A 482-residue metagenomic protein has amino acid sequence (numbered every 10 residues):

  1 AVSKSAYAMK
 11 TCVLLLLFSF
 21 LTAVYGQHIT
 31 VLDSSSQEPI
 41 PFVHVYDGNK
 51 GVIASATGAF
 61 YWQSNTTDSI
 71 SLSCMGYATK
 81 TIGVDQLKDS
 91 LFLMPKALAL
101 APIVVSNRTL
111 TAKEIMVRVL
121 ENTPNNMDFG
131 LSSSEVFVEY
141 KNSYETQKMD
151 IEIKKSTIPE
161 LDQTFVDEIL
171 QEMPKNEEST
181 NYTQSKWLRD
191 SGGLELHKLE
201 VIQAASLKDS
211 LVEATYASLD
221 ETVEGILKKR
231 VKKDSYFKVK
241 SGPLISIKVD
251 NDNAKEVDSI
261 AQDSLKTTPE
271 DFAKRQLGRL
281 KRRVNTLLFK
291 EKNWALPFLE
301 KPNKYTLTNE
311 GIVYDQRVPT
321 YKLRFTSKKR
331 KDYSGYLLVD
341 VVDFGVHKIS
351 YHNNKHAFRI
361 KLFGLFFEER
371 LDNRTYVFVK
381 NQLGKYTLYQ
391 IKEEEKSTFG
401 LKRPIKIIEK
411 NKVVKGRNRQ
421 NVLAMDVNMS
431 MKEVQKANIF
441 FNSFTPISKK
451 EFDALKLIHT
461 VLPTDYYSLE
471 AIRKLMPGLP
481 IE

Functional and structural regions predicted by a protein language model:
A1-T30, E482: Bacterial Sec-dependent N-terminal signal peptides
Q27-S35, G58, L91, I103: A short, amphipathic beta-strand motif
S35-N49: Short, ordered, surface-exposed loop/turn motifs in non-cytosolic proteins
V43-D47, I70, V105: Hydrophobic beta-strand segments
D47, S71-I82: A short, solvent-exposed loop/turn motif at the edges and junctions of modular extracellular/periplasmic domains
K50-A59: Short, acidic Ser/Thr/Gly-rich low-complexity loop/linker segments typical of extracellular and cell-surface proteins
Y61-D68: Short Pro-Gly-centered beta-turn/loop motif in secreted/extracellular proteins
F92-K292, L296-P302, Q316, E369-E482: Surface-exposed, low-complexity/disordered segments and acidic/polar micro-motifs at processing/linker regions
